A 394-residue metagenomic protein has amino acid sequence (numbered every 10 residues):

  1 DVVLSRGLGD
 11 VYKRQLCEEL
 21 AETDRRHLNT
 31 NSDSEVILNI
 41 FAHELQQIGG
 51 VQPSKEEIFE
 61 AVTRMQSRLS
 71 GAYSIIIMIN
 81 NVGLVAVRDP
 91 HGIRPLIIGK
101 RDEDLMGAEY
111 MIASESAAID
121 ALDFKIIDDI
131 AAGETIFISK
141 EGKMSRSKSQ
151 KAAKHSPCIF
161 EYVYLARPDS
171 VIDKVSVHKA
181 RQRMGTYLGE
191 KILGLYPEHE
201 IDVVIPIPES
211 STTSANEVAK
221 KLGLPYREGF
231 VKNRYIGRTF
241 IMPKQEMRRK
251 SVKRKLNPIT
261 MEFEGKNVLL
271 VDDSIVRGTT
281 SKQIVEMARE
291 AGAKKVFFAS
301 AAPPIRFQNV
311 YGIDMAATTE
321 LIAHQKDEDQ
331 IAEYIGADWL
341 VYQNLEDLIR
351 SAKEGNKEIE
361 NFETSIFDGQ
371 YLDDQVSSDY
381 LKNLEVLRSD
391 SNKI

Functional and structural regions predicted by a protein language model:
D1-Y12: Single conserved hydrophobic/aromatic residue that forms the stacking wall/gate of nucleotide- or nucleobase-binding
D10-I394: PRPP-associated nucleotide enzymes
